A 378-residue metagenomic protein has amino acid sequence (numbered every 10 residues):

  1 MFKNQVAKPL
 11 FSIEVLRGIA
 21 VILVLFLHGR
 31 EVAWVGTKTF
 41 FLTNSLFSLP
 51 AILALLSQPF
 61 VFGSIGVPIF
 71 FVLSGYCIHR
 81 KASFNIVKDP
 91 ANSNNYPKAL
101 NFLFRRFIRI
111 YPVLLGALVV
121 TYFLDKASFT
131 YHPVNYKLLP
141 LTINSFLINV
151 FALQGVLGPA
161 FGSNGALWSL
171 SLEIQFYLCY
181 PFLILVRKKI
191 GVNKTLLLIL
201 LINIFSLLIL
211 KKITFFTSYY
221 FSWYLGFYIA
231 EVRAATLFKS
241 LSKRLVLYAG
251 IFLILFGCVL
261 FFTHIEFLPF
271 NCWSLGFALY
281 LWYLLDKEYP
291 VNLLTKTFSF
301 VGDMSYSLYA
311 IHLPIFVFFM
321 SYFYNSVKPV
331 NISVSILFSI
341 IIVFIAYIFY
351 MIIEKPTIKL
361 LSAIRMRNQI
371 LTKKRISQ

Functional and structural regions predicted by a protein language model:
M1-S12, F26-G63, R80-P97, L157-G158 (+5 more regions): Alpha-helical transmembrane segments in multi-pass integral membrane proteins
L10, S64, I110, F151-L210 (+1 more regions): Hydrophobic alpha-helical segments with transmembrane-like composition
E14, L25, F102, S169-S171 (+1 more regions): Short alpha-helical catalytic segment bearing the HExxH-like zincin motif of zinc-dependent metalloproteases
L16-G29, R109-A127, S305-L308: Hydrophobic alpha-helical membrane-insertion segments
V24, F71, C77, L118-T121 (+3 more regions): Helical transmembrane-bundle signal
T43-L55, S93-R106, I110-L172, C272-L285: Membrane-interface helix-loop-helix regions
P68-S83, V120, D125-A127, I174-P181: Transmembrane alpha-helical segments in integral membrane proteins
